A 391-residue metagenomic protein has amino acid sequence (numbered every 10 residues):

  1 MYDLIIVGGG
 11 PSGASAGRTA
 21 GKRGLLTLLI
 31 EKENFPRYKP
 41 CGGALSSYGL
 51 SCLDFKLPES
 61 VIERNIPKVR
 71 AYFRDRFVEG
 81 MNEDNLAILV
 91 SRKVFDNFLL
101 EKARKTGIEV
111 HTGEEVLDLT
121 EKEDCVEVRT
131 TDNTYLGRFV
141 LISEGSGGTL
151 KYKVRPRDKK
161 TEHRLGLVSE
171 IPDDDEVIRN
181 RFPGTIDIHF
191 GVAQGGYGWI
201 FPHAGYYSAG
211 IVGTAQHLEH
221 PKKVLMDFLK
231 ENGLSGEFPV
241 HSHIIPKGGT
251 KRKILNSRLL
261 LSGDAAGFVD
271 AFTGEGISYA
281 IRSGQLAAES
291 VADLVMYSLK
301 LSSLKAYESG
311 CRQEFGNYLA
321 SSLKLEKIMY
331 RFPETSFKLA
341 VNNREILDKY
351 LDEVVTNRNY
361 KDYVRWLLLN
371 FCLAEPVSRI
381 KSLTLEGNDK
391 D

Functional and structural regions predicted by a protein language model:
L4, T27, T134, L260 (+1 more regions): Hydrophobic "anchor" residues on beta-strands that sit immediately upstream of conserved functional sites
I5, G9, G21-P40: Glycine-rich FAD pyrophosphate-binding loop
V7, I142-S143, L261: Redox-cofactor binding/interface segments in oxidoreductases and associated redox assembly factors
G13-A14: N-terminal Rossmann-fold NAD(P) dinucleotide-binding loop
S47-F98: A conserved beta-strand/loop capping segment in the N-terminal third of enzymes that catalyze redox or closely related
K102-S235, G267: Predominantly flavin-linked oxidoreductase catalytic cores and closely associated redox partners
V116-D118, Q216-V295, L299-L301: FAD/FMN-dependent oxidoreductases across multiple families
A292-D391: C-terminal helical "tail/cap" subdomain of flavin- and related membrane-associated enzymes
